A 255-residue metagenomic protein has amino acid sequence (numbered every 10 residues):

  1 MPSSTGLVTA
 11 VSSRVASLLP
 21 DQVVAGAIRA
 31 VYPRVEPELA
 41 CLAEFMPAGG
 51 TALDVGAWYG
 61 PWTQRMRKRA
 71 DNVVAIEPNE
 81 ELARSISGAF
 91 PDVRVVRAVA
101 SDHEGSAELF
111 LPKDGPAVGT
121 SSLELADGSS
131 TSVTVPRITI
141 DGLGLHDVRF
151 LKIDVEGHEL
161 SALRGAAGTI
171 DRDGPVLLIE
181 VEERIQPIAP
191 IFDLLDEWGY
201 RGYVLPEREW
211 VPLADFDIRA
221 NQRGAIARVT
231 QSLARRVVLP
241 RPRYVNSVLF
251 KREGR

Functional and structural regions predicted by a protein language model:
M1-R255: Phosphate/nucleotide-binding beta-alpha loop and adjacent structural elements of enzyme active sites
